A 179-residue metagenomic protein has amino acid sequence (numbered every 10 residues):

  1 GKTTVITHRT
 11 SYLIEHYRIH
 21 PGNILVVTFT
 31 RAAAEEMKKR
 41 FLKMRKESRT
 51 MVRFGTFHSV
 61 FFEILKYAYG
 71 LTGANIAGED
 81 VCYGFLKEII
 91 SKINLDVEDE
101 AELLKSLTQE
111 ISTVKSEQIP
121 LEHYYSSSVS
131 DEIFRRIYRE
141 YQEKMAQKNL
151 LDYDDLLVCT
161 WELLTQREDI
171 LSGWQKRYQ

Functional and structural regions predicted by a protein language model:
G1-N75, S172: P-loop NTPase Walker
G1-V5, N23-L25, I93-Q179: Accessory N-terminal region flanking or inserted into the helicase ATPase core in nucleic-acid motor proteins
L13, M44, E63, Y67 (+4 more regions): Conserved, well-folded catalytic cores of nucleic-acid-processing and energy-transducing macromolecular machines
F29, R53, F57, G78 (+4 more regions): Short, conserved alpha-helical segments within structured domains
T30, T56, L86, I111 (+1 more regions): Residue-level signature of catalytic and energy-coupling elements of molecular machines, predominantly ATP/GTP-dependent
A68-K92, K105, Q109, I119-P120: A substrate-engagement module of RecA-like helicase motors
